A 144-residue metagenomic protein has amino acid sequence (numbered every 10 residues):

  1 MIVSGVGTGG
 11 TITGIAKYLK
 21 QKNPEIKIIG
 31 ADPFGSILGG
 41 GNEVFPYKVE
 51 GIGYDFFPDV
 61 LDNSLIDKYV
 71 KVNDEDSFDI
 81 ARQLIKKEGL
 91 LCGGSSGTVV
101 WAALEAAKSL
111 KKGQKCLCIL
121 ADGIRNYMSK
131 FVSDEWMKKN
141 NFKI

Functional and structural regions predicted by a protein language model:
M1-K27: Glycine-rich ThDP/TPP pyrophosphate-binding loop and its adjacent helix/strand module within ThDP-dependent enzymes
G5-G7, G30-D32, L117-A121: Short beta-strand segments
G5-I15, S95-A103, Y127: Short glycine/serine/threonine-rich phosphate/pyrophosphate-binding segments that cradle anionic phosphate groups
A16-N23, W101-K111: Alpha-helix C-terminal capping segments
Q21-G94, F131-I144: Active-site/ligand-binding loops adjacent to catalytic centers
D79-R82, G97-L104, Q114: A generic structural signal for well-ordered alpha-helical surface patches
L104-I144: Phosphate-binding loop/pocket of nucleotide- and phosphate-handling active sites
